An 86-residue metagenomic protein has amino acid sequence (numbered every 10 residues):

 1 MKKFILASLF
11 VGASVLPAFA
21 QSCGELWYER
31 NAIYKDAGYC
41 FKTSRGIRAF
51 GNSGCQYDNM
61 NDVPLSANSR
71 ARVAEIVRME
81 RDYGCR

Functional and structural regions predicted by a protein language model:
F4-S14: Sec-dependent N-terminal signal peptides
L6-A7, Y34, I76: General helical structural elements
V15-A20: Sec/Tat signal peptide C-region and signal peptidase I cleavage site
Q21-W27, S69: Short amphipathic alpha-helical heptad-repeat segments
E25-G51: Amphipathic alpha-helical packing elements
S44, R48-R86: Compact alpha-helical subdomains of small soluble proteins
